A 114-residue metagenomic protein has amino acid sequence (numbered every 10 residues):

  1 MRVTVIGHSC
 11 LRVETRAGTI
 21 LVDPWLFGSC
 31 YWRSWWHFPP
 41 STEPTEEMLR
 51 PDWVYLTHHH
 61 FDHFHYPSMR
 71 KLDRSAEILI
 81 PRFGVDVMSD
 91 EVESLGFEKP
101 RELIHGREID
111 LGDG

Functional and structural regions predicted by a protein language model:
M1-R2, E14-I20, E108-G114: Beta-strand-turn-beta hairpins that frame and shape the catalytic cleft of phosphate-ester-processing enzymes
M1-S9: Bacterial Sec-exported substrate-binding components of ABC uptake systems
R16-Y55, Y66-K71: Pre-active-site segment of Zn-dependent metallo-hydrolases
G18, R74-E77, F97-E98: A short helix->loop->beta-strand "cap" motif at the edges of active sites that frequently abuts
L49, D73-R74, L95, G114: Structured loop/turn residues at beta-strand edges in well-structured enzyme cores
H58: Conserved G/P- and acidic residue-centered "switch" motifs that form tight phosphate/ATP-binding loops in soluble
H65-S75, D90-E93: Metal-dependent catalytic neighborhoods of phosphoester/phosphodiester hydrolases
I80-G114: Metallo-beta-lactamase
